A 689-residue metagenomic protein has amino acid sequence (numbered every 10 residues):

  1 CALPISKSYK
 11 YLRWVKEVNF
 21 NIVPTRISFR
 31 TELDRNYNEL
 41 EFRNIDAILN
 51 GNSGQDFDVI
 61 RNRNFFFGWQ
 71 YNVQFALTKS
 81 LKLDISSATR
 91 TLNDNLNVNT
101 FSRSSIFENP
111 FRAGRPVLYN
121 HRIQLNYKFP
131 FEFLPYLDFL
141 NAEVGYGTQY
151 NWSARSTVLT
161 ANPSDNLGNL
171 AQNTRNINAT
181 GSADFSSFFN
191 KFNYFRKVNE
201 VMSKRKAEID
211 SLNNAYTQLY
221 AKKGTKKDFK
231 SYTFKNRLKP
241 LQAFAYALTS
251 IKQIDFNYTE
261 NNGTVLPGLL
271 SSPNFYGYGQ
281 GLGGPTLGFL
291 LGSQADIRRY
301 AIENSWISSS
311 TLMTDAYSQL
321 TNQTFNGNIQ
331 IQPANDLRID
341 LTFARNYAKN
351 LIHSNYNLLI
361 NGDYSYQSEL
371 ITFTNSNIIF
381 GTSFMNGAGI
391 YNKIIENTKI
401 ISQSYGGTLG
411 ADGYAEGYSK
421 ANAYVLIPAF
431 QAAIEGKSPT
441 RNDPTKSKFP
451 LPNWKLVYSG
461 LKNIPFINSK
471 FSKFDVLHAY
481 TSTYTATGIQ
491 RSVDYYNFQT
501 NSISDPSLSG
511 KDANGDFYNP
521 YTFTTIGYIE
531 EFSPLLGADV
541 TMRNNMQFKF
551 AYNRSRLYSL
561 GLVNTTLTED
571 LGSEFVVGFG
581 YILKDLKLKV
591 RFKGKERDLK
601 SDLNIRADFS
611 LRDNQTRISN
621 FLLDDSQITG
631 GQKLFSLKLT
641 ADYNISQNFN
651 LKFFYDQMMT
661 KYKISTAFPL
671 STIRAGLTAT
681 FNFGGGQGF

Functional and structural regions predicted by a protein language model:
A2-F689: Exposed, low-structure sequence patches enriched in small/polar residues
